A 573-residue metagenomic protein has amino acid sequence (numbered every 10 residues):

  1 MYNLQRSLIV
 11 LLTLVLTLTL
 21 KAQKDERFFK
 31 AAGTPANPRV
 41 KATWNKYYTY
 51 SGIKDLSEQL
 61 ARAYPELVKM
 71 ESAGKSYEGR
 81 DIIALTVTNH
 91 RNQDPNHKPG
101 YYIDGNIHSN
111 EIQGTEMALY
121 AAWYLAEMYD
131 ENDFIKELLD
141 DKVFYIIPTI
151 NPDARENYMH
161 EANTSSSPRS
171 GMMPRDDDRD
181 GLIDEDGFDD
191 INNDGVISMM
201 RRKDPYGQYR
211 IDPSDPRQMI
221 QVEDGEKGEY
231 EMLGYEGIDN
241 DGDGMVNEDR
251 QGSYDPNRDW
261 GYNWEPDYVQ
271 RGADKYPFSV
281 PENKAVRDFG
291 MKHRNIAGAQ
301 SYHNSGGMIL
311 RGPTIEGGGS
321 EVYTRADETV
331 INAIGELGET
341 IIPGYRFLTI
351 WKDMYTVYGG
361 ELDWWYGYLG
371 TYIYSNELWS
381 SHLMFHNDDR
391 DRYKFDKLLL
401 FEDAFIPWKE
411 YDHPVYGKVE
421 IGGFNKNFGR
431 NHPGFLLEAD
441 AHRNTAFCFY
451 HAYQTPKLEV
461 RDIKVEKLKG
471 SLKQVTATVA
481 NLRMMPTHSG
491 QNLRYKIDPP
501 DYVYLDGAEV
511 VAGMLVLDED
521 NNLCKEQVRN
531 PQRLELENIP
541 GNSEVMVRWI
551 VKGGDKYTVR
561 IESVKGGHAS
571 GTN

Functional and structural regions predicted by a protein language model:
M1-L8: Bacterial N-terminal signal peptides that target proteins for export
T13-K21: Hydrophobic h-region of N-terminal signal peptides that target proteins for export in Gram-negative bacteria
K24-D81, F435-L437: Short glycine- and acidic-rich boundary segments immediately preceding or forming the N-terminal edge of structured
D81, Y145-I147, D153, M159-H160 (+8 more regions): Metallocarboxypeptidase
L85-D94, N106: Short beta-strand-to-loop junctions in surface cap/lid or active-site-entrance loops
G114-H160: Short helix-loop-beta-strand segments that form the rim/entrance of peptidase-like active sites
D176-D180, D194, D239-D243: Acidic carboxylate motifs that coordinate Ca2+ or other divalent cations, activating on Asp/Glu
A480-N573: C-terminal beta-sandwich/jelly-roll accessory domains of carbohydrate-active enzymes
